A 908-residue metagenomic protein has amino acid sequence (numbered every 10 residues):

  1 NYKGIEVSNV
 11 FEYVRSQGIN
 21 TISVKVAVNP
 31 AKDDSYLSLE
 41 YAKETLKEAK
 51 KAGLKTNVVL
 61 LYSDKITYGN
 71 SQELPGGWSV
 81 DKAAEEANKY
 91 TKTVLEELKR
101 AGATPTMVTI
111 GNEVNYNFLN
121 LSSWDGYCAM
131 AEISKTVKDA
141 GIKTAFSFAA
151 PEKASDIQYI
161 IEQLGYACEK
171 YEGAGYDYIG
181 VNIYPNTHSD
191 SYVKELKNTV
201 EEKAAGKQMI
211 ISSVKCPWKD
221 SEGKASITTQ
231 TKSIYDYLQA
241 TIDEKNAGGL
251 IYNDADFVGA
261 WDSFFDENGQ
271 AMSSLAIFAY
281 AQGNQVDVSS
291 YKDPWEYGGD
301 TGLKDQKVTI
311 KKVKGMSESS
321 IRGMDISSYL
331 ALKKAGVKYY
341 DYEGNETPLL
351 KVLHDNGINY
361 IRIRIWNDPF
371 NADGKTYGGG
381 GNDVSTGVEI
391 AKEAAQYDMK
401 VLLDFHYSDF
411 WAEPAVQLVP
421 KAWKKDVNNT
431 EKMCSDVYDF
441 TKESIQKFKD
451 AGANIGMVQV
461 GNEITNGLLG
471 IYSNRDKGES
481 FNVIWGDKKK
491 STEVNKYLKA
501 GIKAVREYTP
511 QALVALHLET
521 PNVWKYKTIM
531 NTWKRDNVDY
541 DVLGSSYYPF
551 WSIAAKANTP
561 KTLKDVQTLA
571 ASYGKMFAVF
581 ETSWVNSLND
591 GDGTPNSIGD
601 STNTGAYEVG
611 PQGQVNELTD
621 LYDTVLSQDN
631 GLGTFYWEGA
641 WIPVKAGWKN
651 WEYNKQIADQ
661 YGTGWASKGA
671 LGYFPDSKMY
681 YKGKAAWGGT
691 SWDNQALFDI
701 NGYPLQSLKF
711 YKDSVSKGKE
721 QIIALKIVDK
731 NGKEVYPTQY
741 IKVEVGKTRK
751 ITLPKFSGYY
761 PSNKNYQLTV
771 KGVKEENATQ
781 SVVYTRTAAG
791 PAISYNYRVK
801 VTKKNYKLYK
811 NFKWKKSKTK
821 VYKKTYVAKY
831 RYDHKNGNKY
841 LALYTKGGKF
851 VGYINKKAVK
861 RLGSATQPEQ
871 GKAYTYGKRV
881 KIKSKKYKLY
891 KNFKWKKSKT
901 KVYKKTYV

Functional and structural regions predicted by a protein language model:
N1-I19, Y291-I358: N-terminal carbohydrate-binding accessory modules
E6-Q17, S23-T67, S123-F146, N345-F410 (+3 more regions): Aromatic-lined substrate-binding rim segments of carbohydrate-active enzymes
V10, Y166-G223, I242, N246 (+5 more regions): Glycoside hydrolase catalytic-domain groove-lining segments
L39-E40, Y68-Y176, P185-N198, E202-K203 (+8 more regions): Active-site cleft segment of glycoside hydrolase catalytic domains centered on the general acid/base Glu
S221-K232, E244-K312, S587-D620, T624 (+1 more regions): Aromatic-rich peripheral "rim/lid" segments of glycoside hydrolase catalytic domains that contact and position glycan
K719-I722, I727, K771-G790: Conserved "repeat-terminator" motif of extracellular CCP/Sushi domains
D729-E734, A789-K846, G863-V908: Beta-loop motif signature
K747-G772, K835-A842: Surface-exposed interfaces of beta-sheet-rich extracellular modules
